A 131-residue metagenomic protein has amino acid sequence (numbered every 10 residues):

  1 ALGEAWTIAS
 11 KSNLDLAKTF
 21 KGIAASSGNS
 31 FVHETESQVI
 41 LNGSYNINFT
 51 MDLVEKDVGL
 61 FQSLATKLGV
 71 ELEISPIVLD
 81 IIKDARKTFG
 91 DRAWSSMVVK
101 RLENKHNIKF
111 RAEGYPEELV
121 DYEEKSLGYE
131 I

Functional and structural regions predicted by a protein language model:
A1-K105: Helical "substrate-binding/catalytic lid" subdomain of Rossmann-like NAD(P)-dependent dehydrogenases/reductases
K87-I131: NAD(P)-dependent dehydrogenase/reductase Rossmann-like domain
